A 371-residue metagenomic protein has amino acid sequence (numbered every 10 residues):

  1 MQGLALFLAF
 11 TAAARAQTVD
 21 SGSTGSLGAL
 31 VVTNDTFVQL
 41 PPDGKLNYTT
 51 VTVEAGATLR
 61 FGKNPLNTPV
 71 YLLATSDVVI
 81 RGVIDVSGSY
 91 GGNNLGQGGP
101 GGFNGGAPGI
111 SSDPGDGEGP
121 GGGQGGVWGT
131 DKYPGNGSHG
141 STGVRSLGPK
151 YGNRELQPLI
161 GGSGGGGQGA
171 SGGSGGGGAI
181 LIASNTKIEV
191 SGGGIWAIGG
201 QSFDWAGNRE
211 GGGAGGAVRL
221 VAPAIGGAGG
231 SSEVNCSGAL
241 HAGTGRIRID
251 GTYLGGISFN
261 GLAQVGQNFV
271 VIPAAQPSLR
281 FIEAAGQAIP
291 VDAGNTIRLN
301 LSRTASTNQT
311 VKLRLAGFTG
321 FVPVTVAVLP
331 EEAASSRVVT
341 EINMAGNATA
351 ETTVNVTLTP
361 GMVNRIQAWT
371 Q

Functional and structural regions predicted by a protein language model:
G3-L4, A14: Cleavable N-terminal signal peptides
F10-A16: Sec/Tat signal peptide C-region and signal peptidase I cleavage site
A16-V79, V83, S89, G152-L156 (+3 more regions): N-terminal domain-start segments of secreted/luminal proteins
Q17-D35, P65-P69, T75-G229, S237-T244: Glycine-centric low-complexity/flexibility signal
S232-F281: Leucine-rich solenoid repeat scaffolds
L301, T310-G317: Aromatic/hydrophobic beta-strand junction motif of beta-rich domains
V326, T352-Q371: Short, aromatic- and glycine-rich surface loops/edge beta-strands on solvent-exposed regions
E332-V356: Solvent-exposed serine/threonine-rich low-complexity stretches and specific carbohydrate-binding patches
